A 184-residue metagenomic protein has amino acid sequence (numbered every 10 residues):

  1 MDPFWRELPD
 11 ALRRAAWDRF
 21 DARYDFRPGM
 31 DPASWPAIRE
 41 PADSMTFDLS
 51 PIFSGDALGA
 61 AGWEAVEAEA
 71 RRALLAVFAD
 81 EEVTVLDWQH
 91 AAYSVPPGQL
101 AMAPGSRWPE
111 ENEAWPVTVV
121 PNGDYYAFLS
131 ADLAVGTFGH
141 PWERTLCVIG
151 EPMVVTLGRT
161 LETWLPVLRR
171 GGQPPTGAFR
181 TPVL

Functional and structural regions predicted by a protein language model:
M1-L184: Structured alpha/beta or helical-core interaction and ligand-binding surfaces enriched in interleaved
